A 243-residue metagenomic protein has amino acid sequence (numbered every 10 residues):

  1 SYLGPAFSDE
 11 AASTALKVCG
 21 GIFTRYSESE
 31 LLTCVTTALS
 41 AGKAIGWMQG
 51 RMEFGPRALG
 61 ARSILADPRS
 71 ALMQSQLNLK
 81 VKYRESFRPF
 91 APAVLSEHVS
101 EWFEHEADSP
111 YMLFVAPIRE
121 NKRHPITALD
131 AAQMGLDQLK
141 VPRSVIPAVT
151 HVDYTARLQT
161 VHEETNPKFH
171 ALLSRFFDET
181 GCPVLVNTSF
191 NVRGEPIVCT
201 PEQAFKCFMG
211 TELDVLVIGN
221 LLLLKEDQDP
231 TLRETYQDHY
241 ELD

Functional and structural regions predicted by a protein language model:
S1-D243: Flexible beta->alpha loop and helix N-cap segments adjacent to enzyme active/binding sites
